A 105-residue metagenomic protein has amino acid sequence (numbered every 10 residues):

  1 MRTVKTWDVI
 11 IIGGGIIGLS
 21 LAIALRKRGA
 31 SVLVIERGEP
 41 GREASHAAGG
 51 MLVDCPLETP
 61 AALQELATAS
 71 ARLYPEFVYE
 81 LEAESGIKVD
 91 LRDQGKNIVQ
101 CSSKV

Functional and structural regions predicted by a protein language model:
M1, G41-A44, K88-L91: Short secondary-structure boundary/capping segments
R2-I17, L33: Beta1/beta-strand and adjacent pyrophosphate-binding region of the FAD-binding site in flavoprotein oxidoreductases
T6, G29, H46-A48, D93-Q94: A structure-centric signal for secondary-structure junctions around beta-strands
G18, G41, A61: Flexible, glycine-rich phosphate/dinucleotide-binding loops and adjacent beta-alpha linkers at cofactor/substrate
R26-A47: Glycine-rich FAD pyrophosphate-binding loop
G50-V105: Dinucleotide-binding Rossmann-like beta1-alpha1 core, especially the glycine-rich loop that anchors the ADP
